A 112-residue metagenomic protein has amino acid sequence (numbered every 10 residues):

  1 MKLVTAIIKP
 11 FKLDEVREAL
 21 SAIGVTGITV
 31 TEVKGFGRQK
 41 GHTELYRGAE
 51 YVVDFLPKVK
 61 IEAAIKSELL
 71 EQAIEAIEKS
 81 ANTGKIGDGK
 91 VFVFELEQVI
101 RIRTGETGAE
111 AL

Functional and structural regions predicted by a protein language model:
M1-L112: Positively charged, small/polar-rich N-terminal and surface patches that mediate targeting and assembly and bind
